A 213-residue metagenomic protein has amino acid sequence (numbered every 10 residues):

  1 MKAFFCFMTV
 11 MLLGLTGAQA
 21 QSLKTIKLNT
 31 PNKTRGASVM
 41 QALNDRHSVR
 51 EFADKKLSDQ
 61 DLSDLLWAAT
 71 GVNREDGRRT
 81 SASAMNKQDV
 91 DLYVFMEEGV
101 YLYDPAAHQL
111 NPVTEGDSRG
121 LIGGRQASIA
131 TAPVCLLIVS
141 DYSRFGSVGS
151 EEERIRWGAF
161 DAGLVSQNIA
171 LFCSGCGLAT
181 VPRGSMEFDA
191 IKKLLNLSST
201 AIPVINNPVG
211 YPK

Functional and structural regions predicted by a protein language model:
M1-F5: Positively charged n-region of N-terminal signal peptides that target proteins for export
C6-G14: Bacterial N-terminal signal peptides
T16-A20: Sec/Tat signal peptide C-region and signal peptidase I cleavage site
Q21-A132: N-terminal amphipathic, basic helical "cap/leader" segment at the start of enzyme domains
P31, V139-D141, G210-P212: Generic beta-structure capping elements
R46, L65, L92, V134-S140 (+2 more regions): Small-aliphatic-rich amphipathic alpha-helix that forms the alpha element of a beta-alpha
A84, T180-R183, S199: Short, surface-exposed helix-loop/turn micro-motifs enriched in polar/charged residues
N196-K213: A glycine-rich helix N-cap at a beta->alpha junction
